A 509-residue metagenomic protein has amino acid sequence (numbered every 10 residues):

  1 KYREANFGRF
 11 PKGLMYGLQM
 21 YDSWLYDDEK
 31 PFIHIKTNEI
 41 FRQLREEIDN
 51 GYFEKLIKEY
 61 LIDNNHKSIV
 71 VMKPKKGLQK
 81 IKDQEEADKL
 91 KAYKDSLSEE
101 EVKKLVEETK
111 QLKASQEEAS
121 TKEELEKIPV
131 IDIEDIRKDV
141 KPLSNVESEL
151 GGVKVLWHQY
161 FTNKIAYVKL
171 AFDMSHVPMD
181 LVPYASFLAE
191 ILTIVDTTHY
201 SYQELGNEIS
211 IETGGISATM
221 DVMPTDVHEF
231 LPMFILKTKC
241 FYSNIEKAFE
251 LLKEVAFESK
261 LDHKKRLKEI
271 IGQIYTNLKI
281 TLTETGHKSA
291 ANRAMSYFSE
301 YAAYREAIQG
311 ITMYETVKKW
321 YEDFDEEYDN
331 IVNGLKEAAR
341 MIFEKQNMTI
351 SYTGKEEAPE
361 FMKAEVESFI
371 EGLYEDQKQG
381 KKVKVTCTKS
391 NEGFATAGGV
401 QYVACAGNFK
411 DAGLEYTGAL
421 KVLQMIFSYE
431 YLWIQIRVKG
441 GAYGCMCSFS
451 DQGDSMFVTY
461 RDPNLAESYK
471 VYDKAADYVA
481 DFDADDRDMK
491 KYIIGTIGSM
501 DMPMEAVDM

Functional and structural regions predicted by a protein language model:
K1-R45, N65-K75, N163-T193, T197-D325 (+3 more regions): M16 family metallopeptidases and their MPP-like homologs
F10-K30, H34, S96-A189, T193 (+5 more regions): His/Glu-based metal-binding/catalytic segments typifying zinc-dependent metallopeptidases
I35, R42, K55-P142, K279 (+3 more regions): Long, compositionally biased intrinsically disordered regions
E39, N50-E59, G152-V155, F172-M174 (+1 more regions): Short alpha-helical segments and helix-capping/turn motifs at coil-helix boundaries
D49, P129-D132, S201, H263 (+2 more regions): A diffuse structural propensity rather than consistent per-protein peaks
